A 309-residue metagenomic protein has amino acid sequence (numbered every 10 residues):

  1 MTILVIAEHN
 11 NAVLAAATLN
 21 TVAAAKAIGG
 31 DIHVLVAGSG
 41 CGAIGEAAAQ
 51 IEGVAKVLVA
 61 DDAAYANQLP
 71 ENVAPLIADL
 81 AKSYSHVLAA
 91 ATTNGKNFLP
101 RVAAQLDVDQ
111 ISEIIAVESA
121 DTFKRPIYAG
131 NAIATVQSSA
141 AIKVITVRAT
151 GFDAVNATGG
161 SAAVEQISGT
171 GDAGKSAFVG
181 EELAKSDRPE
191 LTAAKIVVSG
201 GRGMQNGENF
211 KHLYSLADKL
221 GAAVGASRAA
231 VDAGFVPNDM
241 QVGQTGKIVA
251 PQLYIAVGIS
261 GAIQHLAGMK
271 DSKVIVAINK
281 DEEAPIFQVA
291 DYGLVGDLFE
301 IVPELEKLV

Functional and structural regions predicted by a protein language model:
M1-V309: N-terminal glycine-rich FAD/FM-binding segment characteristic of electron-transfer flavoproteins
